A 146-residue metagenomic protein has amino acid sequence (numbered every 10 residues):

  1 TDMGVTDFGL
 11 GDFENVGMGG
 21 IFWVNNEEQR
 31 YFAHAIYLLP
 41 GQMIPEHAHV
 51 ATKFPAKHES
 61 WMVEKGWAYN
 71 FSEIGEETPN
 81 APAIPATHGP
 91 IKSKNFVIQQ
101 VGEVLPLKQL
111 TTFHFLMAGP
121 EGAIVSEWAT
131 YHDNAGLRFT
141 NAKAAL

Functional and structural regions predicted by a protein language model:
T1-F32, A86-G89, F96, A145: A short, N-terminal "cap"/entry segment at the start of jelly-roll beta-barrel domains of the cupin/DSBH fold
G17, A35-P55, I74-E77, Q99-G102 (+1 more regions): Conserved short histidine dyad/triad with adjacent acidic residue
F22-E27, H34-I36, P45-P55, E59 (+1 more regions): Short histidine-centered beta-strand/loop micro-motifs that create catalytic or ligand/metal-coordination sites
A33-Y37, S60, F96, V104-P106 (+1 more regions): Conserved hydrophobic/aromatic beta-strand scaffold that supports enzyme active sites
H34, H58-E59, A68, E103 (+2 more regions): Generic beta-strand structural signal
L39-P40, A56-N80, I84: Glycine- and acidic-residue-biased ligand/ion/polar-headgroup-sensing regions
P45-E46, A68-S72, E127: Short hydrophobic/aromatic-rich beta-strand segments that constitute the beta-sheet cores of beta-sandwich/beta-barrel
G75-K94, F113-L146: Double-stranded beta-helix
